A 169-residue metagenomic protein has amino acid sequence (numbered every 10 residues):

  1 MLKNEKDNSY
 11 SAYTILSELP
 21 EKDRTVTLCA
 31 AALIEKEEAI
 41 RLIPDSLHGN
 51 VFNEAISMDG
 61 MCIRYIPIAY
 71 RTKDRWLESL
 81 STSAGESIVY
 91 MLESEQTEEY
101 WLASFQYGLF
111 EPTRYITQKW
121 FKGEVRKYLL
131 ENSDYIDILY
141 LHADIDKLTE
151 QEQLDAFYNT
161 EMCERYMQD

Functional and structural regions predicted by a protein language model:
M1-D169: Non-catalytic tandem-repeat scaffold regions and their flanking low-complexity/translocation tails
